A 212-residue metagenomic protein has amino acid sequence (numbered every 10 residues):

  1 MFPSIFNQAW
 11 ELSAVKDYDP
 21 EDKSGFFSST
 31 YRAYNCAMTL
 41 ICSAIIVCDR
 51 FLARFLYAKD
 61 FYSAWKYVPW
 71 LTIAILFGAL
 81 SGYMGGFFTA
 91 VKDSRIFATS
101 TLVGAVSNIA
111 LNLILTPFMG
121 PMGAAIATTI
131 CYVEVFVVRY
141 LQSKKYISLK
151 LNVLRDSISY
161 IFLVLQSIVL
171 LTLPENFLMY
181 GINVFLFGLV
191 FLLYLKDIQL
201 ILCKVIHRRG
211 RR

Functional and structural regions predicted by a protein language model:
M1-R32, G85-A90: Helix-loop junctions and terminal segments of transmembrane helices in multi-pass membrane transport/translocation
S4-N7, V47, K66-K92, I96-S143 (+1 more regions): Short runs within selected transmembrane alpha-helices of multi-pass transporters and secretion channels
P20-G25, V91, K144-L154, L173: Membrane-interface helix-boundary motifs at transmembrane edges
S28, I45-L76: Interfacial segments at transmembrane-helix termini and the short loops linking adjacent helices
Y31-T39: Selective transmembrane-helix segments that form parts of the transport pathway or gating/packing helices in multipass
S43-I46, I109-L113, L163-L178: Hydrophobic alpha-helical transmembrane segments in multi-pass integral membrane proteins
L102-V106, D156-V169: Hydrophobic membrane-spanning alpha-helices of multi-pass integral membrane proteins
L149, L170-R212: Membrane-proximal transmembrane or re-entrant/amphipathic helices at the cytosolic face
